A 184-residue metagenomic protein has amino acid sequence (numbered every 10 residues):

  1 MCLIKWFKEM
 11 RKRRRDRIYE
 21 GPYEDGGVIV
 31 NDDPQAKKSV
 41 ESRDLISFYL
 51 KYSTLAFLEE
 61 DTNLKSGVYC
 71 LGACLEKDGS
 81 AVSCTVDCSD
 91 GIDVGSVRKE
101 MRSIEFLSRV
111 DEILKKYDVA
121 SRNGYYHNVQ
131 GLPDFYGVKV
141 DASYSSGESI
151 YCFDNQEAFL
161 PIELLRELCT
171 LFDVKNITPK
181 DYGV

Functional and structural regions predicted by a protein language model:
L3-S66, S96-V184: Short, well-ordered, aromatic-rich surface patches in folded extracellular/luminal domains
F48-L50, S80-C84: Generic structural motif
C70-C74, K139: Short, surface-exposed charged micro-motifs
C74-A81, S145-S146: Short, solvent-exposed coil/turn segments at beta-strand boundaries
V82-V97: Acidic/histidine-rich, surface-exposed loop or edge segments in extracytoplasmic proteins
